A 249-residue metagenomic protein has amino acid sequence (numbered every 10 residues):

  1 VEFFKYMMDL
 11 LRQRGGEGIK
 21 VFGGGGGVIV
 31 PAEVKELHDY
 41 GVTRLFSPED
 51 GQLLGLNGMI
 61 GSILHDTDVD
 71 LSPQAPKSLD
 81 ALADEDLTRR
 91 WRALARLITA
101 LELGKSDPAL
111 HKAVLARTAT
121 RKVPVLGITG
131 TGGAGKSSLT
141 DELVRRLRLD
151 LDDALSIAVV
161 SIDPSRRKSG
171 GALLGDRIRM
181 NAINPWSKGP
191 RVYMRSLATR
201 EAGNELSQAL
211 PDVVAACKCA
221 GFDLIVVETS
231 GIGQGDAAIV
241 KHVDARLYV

Functional and structural regions predicted by a protein language model:
V1-M59: Cofactor-cradling patches in redox/metallo enzymes
E2, Y6, A32, L54 (+4 more regions): Conserved active-site and cofactor/substrate-binding residues in soluble primary-metabolism enzymes
L10, I19, T43, L56 (+5 more regions): N-terminal loops that bind phosphate or other acidic moieties and the adjacent beta-alpha structural core
L10-R14, Y40, R44, P48 (+5 more regions): Change "in soluble alpha/beta enzymes" to "in soluble alpha/beta proteins
L56-P124: Extreme N-terminal, non-catalytic leader segments that precede Walker-type/kinase nucleotide-binding cores
L101-V123, A134, L139, L143-G235 (+1 more regions): Nucleotide-state-sensitive switch-loop elements of NTP-binding domains
L126-I128: Hydrophobic anchor at the beta1->P-loop junction of P-loop NTPases
